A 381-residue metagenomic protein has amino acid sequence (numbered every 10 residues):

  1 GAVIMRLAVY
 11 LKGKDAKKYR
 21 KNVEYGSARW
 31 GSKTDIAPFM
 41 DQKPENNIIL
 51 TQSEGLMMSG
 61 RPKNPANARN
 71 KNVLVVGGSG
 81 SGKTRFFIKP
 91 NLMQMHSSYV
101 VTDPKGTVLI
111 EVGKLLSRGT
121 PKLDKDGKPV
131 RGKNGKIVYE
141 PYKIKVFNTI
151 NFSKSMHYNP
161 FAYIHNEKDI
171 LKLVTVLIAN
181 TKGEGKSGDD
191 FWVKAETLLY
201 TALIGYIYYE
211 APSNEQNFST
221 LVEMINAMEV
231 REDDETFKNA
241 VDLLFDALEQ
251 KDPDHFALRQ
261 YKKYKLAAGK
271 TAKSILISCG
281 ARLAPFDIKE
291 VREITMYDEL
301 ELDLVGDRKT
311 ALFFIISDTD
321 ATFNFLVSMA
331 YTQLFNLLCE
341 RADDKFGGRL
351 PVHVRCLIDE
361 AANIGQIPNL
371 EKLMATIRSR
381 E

Functional and structural regions predicted by a protein language model:
G1-S81, R85-I88, K125-K133: Basic- and hydrophobic-enriched, low-structure N-terminal and domain-boundary segments that flank ATP-binding catalytic
M57, N64-R380: P-loop NTPase motor domains
